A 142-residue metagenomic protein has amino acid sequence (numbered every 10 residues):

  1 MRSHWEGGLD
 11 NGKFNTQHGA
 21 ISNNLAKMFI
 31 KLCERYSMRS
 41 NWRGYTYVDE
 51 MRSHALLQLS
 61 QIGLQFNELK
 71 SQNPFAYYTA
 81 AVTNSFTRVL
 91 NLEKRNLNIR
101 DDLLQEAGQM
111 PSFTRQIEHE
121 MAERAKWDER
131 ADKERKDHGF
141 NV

Functional and structural regions predicted by a protein language model:
M1-Q105: Alpha-helical promoter-recognition and RNA polymerase-docking modules of transcription initiation factors, dominated by
M1-W5, N98-V142: Transcription-machinery-associated regions
